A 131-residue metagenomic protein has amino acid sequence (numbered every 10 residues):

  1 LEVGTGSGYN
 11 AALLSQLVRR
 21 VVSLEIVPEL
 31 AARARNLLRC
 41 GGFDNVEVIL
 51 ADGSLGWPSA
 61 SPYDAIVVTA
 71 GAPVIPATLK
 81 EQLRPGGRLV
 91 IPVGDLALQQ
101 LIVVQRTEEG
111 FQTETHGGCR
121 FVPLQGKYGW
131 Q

Functional and structural regions predicted by a protein language model:
L1-Q112: Conserved nucleotide-cofactor-binding alpha/beta core module
T113-G126: Conserved histidine-centered catalytic loops in small-molecule metabolism enzymes
